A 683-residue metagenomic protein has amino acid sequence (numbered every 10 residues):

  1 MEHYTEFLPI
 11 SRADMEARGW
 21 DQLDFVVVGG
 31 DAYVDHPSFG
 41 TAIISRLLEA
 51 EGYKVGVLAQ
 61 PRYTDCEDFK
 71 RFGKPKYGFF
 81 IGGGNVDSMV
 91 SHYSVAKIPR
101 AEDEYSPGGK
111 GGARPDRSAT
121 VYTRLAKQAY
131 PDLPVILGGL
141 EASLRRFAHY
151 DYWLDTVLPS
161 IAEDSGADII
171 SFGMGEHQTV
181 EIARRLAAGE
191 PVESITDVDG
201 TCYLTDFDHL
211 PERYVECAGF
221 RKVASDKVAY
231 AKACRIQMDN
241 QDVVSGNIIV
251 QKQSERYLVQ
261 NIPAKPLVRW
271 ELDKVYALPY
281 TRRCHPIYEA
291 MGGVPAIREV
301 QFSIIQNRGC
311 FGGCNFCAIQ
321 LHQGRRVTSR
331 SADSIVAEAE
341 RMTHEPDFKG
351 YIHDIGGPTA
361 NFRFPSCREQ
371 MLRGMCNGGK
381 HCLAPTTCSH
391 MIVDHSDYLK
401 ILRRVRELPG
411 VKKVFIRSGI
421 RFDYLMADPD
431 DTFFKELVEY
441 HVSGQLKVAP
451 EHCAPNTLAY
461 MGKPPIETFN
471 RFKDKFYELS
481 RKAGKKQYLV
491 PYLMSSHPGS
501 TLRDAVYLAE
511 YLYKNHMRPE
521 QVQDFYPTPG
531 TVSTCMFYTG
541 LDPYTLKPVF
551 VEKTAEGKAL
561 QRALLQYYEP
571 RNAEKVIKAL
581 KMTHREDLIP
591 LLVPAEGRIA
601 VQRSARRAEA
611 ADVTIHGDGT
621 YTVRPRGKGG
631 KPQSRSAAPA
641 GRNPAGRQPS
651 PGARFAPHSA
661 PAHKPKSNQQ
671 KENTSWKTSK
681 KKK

Functional and structural regions predicted by a protein language model:
E2-Q22, A32, V228-S303: N-terminal [4Fe-4S]-dependent radical SAM core
D14, G40, A59-Q253, Q260-N261: Glycine-rich beta-alpha loop elements in corrinoid/cobalamin-binding modules across cobalamin-dependent enzymes
V27, I43, R62-Y63, R341-V490 (+1 more regions): Conserved SAM/AdoMet-binding glycine-rich loop
D31, M291-A318, T343, Y351: N-terminal pre-triad scaffold of radical SAM enzymes
T64, E193-Q241, E255, A264-L267 (+6 more regions): Terminal amphipathic helices with adjacent charged low-complexity linkers/tails
D87-A96, L144-R146, E176-E181, T205-H209 (+6 more regions): Flexible glycine/acidic-rich beta-alpha junction loops that bind and position SAM and/or redox cofactors in anaerobic
D168, V275, C310, I335 (+3 more regions): Conserved, mostly hydrophobic/aromatic
S604, E609, V613-K683: Intrinsically disordered, Lys/Arg-rich low-complexity segments
